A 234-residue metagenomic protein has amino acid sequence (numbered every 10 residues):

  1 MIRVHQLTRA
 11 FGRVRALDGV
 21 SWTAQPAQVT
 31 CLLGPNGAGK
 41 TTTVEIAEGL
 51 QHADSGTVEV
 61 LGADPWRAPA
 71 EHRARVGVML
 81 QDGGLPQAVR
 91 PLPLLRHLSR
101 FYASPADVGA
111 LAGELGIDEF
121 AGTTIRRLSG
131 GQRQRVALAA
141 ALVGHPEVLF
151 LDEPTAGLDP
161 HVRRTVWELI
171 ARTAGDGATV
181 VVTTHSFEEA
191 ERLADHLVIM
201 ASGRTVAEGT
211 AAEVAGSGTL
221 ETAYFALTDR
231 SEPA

Functional and structural regions predicted by a protein language model:
E48: Helix-to-loop junction immediately C-terminal to a conserved catalytic motif
G56-D64, H72: Conserved ABC transporter NBD signature motif
R96, R100, P105-A121: Conserved ABC ATPase "signature" region
L149-E153: Catalytic Walker B motif of ABC-type/P-loop ATPase nucleotide-binding domains
R163-D176: Helical segment within the ABC ATPase nucleotide-binding domain
E208-G209: ABC ATPase "signature
